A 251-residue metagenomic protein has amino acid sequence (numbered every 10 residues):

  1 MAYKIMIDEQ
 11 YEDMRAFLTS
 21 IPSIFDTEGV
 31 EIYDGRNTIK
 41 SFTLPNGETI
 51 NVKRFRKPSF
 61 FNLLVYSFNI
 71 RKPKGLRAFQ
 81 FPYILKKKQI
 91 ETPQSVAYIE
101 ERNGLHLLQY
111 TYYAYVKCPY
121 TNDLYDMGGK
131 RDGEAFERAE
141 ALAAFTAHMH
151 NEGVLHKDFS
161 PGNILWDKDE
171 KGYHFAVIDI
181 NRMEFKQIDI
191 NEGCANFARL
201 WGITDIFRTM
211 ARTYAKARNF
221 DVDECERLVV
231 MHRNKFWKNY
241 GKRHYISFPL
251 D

Functional and structural regions predicted by a protein language model:
M1-V30, R243, S247: Juxta-kinase regulatory segment immediately upstream of eukaryotic protein kinase catalytic domains
T19-N122, A147, N151: Conserved ATP-binding subdomain of kinase catalytic cores across diverse folds
D123-R131: AlphaC helix of the protein kinase catalytic domain
E134-F145: Conserved alphaE helix
L155: Conserved catalytic-core element of eukaryotic-like protein kinases
F159, I164-W166: Hydrophobic residue at the +6 position relative to the catalytic HRD Asp in the kinase catalytic loop
W166-G172: Activation-loop N-terminal segment of eukaryotic-like protein kinases
Y173-D251: C-lobe/activation-segment region of protein kinase-like
